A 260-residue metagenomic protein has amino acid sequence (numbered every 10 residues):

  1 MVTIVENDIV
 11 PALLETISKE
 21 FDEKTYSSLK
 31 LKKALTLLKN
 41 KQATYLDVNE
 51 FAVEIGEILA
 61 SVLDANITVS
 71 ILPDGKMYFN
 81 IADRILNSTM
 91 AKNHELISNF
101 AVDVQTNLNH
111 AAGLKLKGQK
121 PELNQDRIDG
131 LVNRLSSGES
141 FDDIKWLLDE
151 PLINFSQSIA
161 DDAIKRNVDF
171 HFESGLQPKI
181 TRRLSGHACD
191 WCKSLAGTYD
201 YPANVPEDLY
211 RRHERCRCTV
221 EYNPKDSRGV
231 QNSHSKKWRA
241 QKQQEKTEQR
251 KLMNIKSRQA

Functional and structural regions predicted by a protein language model:
M1-H213, E221-A260: Domain-core detector
